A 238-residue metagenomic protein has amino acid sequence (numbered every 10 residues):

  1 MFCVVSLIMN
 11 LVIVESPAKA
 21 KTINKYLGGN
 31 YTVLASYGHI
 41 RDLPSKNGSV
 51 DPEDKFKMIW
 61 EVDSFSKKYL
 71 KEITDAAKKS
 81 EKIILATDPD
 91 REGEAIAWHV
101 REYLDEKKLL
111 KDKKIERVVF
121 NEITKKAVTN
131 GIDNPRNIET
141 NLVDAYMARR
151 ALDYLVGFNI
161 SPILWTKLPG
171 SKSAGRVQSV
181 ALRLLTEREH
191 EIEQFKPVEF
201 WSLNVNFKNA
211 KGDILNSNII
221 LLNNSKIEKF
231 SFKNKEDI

Functional and structural regions predicted by a protein language model:
V4-R150, L164, I220, S225-E236: Intrinsically disordered, low-complexity regulatory segments
L11-I13, I84-A86, R117, R176 (+3 more regions): Structured core elements
V14-E15, A35-Y37, T87, V156 (+2 more regions): Flexible glycine-/small-residue-rich
L27, K79, F158, P197 (+1 more regions): Short flexible coil/turn linkers enriched for glycine and charged/polar residues that connect secondary-structure
L109-K111, G157-T166, L182, A210-S225: Short acidic (Asp/Glu) and glycine-rich catalytic loops that position anionic groups and cofactors
I123-F207: C-terminal or mid-to-C-terminal helical accessory/interaction module adjacent to the motor/catalytic core
F200-I238: Compact Cys/His-rich, Zn2+-coordinating modules
